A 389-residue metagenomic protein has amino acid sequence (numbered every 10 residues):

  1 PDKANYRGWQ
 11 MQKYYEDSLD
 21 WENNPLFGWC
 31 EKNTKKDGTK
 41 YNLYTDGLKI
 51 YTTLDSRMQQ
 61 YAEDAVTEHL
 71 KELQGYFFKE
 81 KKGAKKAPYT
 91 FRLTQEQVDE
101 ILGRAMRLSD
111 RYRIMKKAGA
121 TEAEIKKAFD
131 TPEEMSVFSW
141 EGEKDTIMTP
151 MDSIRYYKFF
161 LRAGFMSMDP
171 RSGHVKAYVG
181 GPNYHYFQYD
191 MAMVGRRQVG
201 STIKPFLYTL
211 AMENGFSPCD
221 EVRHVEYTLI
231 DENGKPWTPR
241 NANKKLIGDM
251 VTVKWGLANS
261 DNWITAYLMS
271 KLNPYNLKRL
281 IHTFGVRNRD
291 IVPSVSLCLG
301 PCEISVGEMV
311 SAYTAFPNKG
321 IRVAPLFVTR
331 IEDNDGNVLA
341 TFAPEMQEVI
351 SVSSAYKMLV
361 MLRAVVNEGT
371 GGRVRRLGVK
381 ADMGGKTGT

Functional and structural regions predicted by a protein language model:
P1-E213, C219-K235, N241-A242, K254 (+4 more regions): Extended, non-catalytic substrate-recognition/exosite surfaces adjacent to catalytic cores, especially in enzymes
Y15-F27, E31-N33, N262-H282, T387: A small/polar active-site loop signature that marks catalytic segments
T45, T283-L297: Extracellular-facing binding/remodeling surfaces
K71, G75, N262-A266, P274-K278 (+3 more regions): Intrinsically disordered or highly flexible coil/loop and linker segments, enriched in small and charged/polar residues
E213-V253, A258-N262, M269-S270, P274-L277 (+1 more regions): Active-site-proximal loop and beta-strand segments within enzyme catalytic domains
R373-R375: Short, hydrophobic/aliphatic alpha-helical segments
G378-T389: Short, Gly/Ser/Thr-enriched beta-strand-loop segments that form substrate-interacting elements of hydrolase/peptidase
